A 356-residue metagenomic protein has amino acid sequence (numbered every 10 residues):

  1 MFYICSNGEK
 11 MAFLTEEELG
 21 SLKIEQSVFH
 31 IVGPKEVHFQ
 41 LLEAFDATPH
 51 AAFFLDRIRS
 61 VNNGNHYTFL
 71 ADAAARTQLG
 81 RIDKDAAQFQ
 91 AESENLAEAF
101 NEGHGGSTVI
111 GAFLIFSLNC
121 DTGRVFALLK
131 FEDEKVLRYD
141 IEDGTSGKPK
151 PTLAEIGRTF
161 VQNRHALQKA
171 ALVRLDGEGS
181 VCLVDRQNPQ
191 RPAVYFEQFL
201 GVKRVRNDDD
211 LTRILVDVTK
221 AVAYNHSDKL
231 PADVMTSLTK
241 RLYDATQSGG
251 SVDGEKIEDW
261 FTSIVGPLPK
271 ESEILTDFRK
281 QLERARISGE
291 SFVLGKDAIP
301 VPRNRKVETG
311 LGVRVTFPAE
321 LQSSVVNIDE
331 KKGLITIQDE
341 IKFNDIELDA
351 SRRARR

Functional and structural regions predicted by a protein language model:
F2-V301: Long, hydrophobic alpha/beta structural blocks
D259-R356: C-terminal structured domains
